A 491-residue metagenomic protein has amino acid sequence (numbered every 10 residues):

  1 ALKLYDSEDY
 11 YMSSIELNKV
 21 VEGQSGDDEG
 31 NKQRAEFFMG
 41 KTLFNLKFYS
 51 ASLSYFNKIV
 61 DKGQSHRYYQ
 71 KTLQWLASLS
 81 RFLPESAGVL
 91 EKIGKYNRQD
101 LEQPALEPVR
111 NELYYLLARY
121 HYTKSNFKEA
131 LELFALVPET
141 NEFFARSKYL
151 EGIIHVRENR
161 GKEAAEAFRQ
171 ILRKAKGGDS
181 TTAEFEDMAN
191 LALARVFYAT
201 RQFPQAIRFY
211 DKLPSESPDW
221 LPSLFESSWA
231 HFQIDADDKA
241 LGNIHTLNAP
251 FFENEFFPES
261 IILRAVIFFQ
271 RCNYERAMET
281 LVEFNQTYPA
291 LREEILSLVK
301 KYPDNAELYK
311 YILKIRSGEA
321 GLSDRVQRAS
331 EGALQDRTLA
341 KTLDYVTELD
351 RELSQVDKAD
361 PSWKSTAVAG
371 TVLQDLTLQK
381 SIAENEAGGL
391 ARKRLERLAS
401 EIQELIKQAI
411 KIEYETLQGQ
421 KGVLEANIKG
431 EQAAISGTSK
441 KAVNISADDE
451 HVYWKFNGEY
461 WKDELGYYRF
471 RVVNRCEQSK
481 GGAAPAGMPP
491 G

Functional and structural regions predicted by a protein language model:
A1, D9, E16-N18, K47-F48 (+9 more regions): Extracytoplasmic/secretory-pathway proteins
E22-K32, F56-T72, N97-N111, L136-A145 (+5 more regions): Short solvent-exposed coil/turn linkers within tandem alpha-helical repeat scaffolds
F38, W75, V109-L116, Y149-L150 (+6 more regions): "A position-specific structural signal for the A-helix of alpha-solenoid helical repeats
